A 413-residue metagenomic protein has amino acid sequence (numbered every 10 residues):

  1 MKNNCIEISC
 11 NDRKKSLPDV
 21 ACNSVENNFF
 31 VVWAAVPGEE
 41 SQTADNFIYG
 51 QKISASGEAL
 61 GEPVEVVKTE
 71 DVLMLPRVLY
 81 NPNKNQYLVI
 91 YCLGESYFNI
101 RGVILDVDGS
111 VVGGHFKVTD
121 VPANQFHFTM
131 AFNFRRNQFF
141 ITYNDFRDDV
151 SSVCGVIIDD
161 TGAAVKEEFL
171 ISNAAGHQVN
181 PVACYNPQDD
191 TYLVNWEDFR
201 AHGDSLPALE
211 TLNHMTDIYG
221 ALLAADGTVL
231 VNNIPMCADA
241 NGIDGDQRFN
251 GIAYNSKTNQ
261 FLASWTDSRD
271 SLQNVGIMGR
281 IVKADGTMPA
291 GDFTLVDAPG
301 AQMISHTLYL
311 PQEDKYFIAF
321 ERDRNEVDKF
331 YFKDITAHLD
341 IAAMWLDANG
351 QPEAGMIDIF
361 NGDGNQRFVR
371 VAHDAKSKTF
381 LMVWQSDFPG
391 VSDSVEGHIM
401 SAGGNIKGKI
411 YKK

Functional and structural regions predicted by a protein language model:
M1-K413: Extracellular, repeat-based ectodomains that mediate carbohydrate processing or recognition
